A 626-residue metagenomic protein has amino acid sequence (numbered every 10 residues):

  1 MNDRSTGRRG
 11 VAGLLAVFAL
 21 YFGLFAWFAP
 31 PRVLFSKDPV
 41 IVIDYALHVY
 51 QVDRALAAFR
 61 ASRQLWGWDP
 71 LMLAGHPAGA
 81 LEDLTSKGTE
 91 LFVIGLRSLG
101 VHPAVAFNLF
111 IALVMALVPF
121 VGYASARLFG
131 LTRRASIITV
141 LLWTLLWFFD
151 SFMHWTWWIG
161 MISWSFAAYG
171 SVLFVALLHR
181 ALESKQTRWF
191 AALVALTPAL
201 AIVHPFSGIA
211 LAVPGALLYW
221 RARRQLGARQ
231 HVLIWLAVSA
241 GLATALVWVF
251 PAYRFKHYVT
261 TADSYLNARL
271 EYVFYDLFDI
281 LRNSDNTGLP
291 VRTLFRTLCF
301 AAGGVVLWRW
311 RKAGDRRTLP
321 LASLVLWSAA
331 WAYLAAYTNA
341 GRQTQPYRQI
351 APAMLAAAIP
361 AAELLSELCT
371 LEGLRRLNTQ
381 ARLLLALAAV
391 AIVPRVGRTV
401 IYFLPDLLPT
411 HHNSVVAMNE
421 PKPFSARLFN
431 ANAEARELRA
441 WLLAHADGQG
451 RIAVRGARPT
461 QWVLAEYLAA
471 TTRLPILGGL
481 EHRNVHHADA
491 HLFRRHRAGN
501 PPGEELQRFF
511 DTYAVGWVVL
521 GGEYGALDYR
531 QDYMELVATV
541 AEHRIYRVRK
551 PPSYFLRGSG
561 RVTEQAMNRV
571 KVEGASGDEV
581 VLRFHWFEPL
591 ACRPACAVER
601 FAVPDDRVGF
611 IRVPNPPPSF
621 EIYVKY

Functional and structural regions predicted by a protein language model:
M1-E420, E437, H487, W517 (+1 more regions): Membrane-embedded transmembrane-helix bundle of lipid-linked glycan/lipid transferases
R63, D83-S86, F120, Q186 (+1 more regions): Extracytoplasmic
